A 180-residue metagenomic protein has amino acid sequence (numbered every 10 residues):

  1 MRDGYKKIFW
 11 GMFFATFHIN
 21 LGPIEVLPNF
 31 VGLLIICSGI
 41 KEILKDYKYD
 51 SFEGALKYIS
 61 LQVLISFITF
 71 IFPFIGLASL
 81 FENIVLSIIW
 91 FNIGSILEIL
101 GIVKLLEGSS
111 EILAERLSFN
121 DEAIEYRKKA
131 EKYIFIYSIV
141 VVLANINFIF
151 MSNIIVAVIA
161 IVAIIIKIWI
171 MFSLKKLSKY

Functional and structural regions predicted by a protein language model:
M1-E42: N-terminal topogenic module of multi-pass integral membrane proteins
F14, L64-F67, I168: Hydrophobic residues within the alpha-helical transmembrane core of Major Facilitator Superfamily
H18-L21, I71-E82, V142-I154: Juxtamembrane "helix-exit" motif on the non-cytosolic side of transmembrane helices
P23-F30, F72, I88-G101: Individual alpha-helical transmembrane segments in multi-pass integral membrane proteins
N29-Y58, L64, F70-L77, G101-R116: Internal transmembrane alpha-helix with an interfacial aromatic "cap," most often the third helix
I36-C37, I102, I134-Y180: C-terminal transmembrane-bundle signature of multipass membrane proteins, characterized by strong activation on
D50-A55, L106-I139, L177-Y180: Membrane-helix boundary/juxtamembrane motif in polytopic membrane proteins
L80-G94, S152-A160: Non-cytosolic membrane-interface motifs at loop->transmembrane helix junctions
